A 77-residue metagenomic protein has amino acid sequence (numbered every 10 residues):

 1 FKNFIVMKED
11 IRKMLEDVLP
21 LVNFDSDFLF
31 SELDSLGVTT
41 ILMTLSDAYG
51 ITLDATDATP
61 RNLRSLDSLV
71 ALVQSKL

Functional and structural regions predicted by a protein language model:
N3-F24, L72-L77: Thiotemplate assembly-line natural product biosynthesis machinery
M14-L33, G50-T59: Phosphopantetheine carrier-protein modules
S31-A48: Phosphopantetheine-attachment site and its flanking helix in carrier
D57-S68: AMP-binding/adenylate-forming catalytic domain of the ANL superfamily
